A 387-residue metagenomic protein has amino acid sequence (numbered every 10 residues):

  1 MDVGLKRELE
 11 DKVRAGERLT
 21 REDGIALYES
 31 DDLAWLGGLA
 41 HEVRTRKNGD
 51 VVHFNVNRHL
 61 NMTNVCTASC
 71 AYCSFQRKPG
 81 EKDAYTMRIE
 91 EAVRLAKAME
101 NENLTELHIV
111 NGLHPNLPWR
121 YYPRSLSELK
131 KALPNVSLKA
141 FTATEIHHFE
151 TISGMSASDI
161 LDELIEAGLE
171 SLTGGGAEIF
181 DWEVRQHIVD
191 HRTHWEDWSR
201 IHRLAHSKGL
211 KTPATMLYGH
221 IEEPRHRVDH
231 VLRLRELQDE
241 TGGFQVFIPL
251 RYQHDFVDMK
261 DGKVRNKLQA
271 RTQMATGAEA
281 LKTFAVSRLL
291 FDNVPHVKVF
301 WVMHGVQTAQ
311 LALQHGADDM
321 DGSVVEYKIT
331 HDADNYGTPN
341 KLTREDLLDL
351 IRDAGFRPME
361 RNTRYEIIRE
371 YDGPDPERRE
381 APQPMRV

Functional and structural regions predicted by a protein language model:
M1-A34, R94, E100, Q238-V387: Auxiliary Fe-S-binding modules of radical SAM enzymes
G16, A40, C70, I109 (+5 more regions): Conserved, mostly hydrophobic/aromatic
G24-Y28, R58-H59, N111-P115, Y218-I221 (+1 more regions): Conserved short loop/turn motifs at secondary-structure junctions
W35-P79, A84-V110: N-terminal pre-triad scaffold of radical SAM enzymes
V52, V56, M62, C66-T67 (+4 more regions): Mobile, glycine- and charge-enriched loop segments and immediately flanking short secondary-structure elements within
V52-R58, L107, L138-T142, L172-G174 (+4 more regions): Hydrophobic faces of well-ordered beta-strands that scaffold small-molecule active sites in alpha/beta enzyme cores
S74-R77, W182-Q186, D261-L268: Short glycine/proline- and charge-enriched loop/turn segments that cap or connect secondary-structure elements
R77-E236: Conserved Radical SAM active-site core
